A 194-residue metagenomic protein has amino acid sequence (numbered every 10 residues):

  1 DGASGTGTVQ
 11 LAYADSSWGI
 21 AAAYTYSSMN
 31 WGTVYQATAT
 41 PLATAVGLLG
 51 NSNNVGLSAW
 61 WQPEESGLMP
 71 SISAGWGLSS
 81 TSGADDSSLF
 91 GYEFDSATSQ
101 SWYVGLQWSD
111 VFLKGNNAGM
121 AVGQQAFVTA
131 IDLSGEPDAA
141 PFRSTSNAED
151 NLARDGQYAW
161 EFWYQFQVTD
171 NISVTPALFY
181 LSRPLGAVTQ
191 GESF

Functional and structural regions predicted by a protein language model:
D1, W31-A45, T81-A97, A130-A139 (+1 more regions): Outer-membrane beta-barrel translocator domains and adjoining extracellular loop/strand segments of Gram-negative
D1-A59: Surface-exposed beta-loop-beta
A3-G7, N51-V55, S96-W102, G156-W160 (+1 more regions): Residues that define the transmembrane beta-barrel architecture of outer-membrane proteins
G7, S17-A22, M29-N30, V55-L57 (+3 more regions): Repeated loop/turn-to-beta-strand initiation elements of outer-membrane beta-barrel proteins
V9-Y13, A22, L57-W61, A74 (+3 more regions): Residues on the lipid-exposed face of transmembrane beta-strands in outer-membrane beta-barrel proteins
D15-S17, Y26-N30, W76-S82, D110 (+2 more regions): Transmembrane beta-strands of outer-membrane beta-barrel pores
W108-D170: C-terminal hydrophobic structural anchor segments that stabilize assembly/packing rather than catalytic chemistry
Q165-F194: Predominantly the C-terminal beta-signal and adjacent terminal strand-loop region of outer-membrane beta-barrel
